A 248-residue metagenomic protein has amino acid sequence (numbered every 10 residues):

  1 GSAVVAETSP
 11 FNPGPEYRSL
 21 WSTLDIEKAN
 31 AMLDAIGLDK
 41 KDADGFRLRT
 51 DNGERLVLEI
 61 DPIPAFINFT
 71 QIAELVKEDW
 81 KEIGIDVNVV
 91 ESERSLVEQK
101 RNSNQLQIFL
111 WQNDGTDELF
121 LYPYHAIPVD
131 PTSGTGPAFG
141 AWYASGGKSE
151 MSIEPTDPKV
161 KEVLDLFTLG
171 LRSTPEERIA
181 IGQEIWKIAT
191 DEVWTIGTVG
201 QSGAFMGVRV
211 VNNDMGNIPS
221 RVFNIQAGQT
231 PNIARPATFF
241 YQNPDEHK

Functional and structural regions predicted by a protein language model:
G1-W21, I26-A31, N68-E78, V97-K248: Detector for C-terminal structural segments
T23-E59: Immediate post-signal peptide segment of exported/extracytoplasmic ligand-binding proteins
L38-A43, K81-L96: Short, well-structured beta-strand/strand-turn elements
G45-F46, S92, N113, Q201: Proline- and acidic/polar-enriched loop/turn elements at helix boundaries
G53, L96-V97: Acidic helix-start/capping segments at beta-turn-to-alpha-helix junctions
R55-A65, V87-V89: Short, well-ordered beta-strand elements
P62-P64, E91-E93, G200-A204: A mature extracytoplasmic/lumenal domain signature
